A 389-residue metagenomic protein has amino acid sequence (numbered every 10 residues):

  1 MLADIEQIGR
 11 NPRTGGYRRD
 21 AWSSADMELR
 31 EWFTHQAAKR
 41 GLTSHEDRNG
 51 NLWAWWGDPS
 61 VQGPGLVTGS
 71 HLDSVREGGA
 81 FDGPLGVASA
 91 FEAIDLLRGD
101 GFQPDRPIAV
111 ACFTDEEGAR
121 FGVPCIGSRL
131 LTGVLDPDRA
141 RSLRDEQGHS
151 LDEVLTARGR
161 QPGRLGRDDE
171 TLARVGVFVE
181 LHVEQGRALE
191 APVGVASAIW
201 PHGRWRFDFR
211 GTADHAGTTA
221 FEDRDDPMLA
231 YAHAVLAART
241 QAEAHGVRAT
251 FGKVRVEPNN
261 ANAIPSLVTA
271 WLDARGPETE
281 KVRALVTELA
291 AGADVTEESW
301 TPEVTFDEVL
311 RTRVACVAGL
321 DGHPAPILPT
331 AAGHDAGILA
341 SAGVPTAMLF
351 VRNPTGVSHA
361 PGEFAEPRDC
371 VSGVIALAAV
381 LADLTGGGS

Functional and structural regions predicted by a protein language model:
M1-S23, T114, A140, E297 (+1 more regions): N-terminal capping segment at the start of a domain
D4-E6, G69-S70, A325-I375, A379 (+1 more regions): Zn-dependent metallopeptidase/amidohydrolase metal-coordination segment
Q7-I8, H149-S197, V235-R239, W300-R352: Active-site-adjacent substrate-binding region of metalloamidase/peptidase-like peptide-processing proteins
R10-G57: A non-catalytic alpha/beta surface segment that caps or lines the substrate-entry region of metallo-dependent hydrolase
R18-W22, T250-N260, A270-P277, D294-R311 (+2 more regions): A short beta-alpha structural unit
R76-Q147: A generic, well-ordered mixed alpha/beta core segment in the N-terminal half of proteins
D115-E116, G122-E280: Midchain, well-structured core segments that form catalytic/ion-binding scaffolds
H215, T219-A244, V351-S389: His/Asp/Glu-rich mid-to-C-terminal helical/loop segments that flank catalytic regions of hydrolases
